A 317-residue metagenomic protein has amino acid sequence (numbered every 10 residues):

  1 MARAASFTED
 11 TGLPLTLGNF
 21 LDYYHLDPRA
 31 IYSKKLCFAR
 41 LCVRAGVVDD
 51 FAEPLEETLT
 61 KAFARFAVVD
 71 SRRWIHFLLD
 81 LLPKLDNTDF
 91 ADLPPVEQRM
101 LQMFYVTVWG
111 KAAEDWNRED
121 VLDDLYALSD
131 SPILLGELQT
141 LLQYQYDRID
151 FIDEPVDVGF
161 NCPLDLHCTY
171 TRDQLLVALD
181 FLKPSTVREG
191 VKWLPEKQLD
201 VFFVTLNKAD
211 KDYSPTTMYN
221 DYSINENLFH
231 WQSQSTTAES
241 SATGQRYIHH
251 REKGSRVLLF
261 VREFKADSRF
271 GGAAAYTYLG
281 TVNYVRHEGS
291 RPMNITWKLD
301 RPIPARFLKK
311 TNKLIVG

Functional and structural regions predicted by a protein language model:
M1-T88: Long, largely alpha-helical accessory region at the distal end of helicase-like NTP-driven motors
S6-E9, A127, G271: Generic alpha-helical structural element
L78, D86-L128: Non-catalytic accessory regions outside enzyme or core folds
A91-E97, D210-Q234, S268-V285: Surface-exposed flexible segments
W109-H250, D300-P304, L308-G317: N-terminal "domain-start" segment
D200-T205, R256-F260, T277-L279: Ordered hydrophobic segments in well-structured contexts
R246-D267: Short coil-to-beta transition motif at edge beta-strands of beta-rich domains
S268-G317: Compact mixed alphabeta submodule
